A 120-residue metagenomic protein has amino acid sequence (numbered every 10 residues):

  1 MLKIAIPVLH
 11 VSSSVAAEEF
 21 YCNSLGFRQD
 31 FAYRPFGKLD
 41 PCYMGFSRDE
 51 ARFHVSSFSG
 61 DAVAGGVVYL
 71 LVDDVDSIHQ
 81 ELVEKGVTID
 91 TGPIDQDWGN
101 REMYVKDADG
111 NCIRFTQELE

Functional and structural regions predicted by a protein language model:
L2, V8-A51: Core segments of cupin and vicinal oxygen chelate
I4-S12, M44-S47, F58-K85, R101-K106: Vicinal oxygen chelate
A17-C22, L82, D107-G110: Conserved active-site tyrosine of GNAT-family acetyltransferases
D30, D90, I113-R114: Generic structural signal for well-ordered beta-strand positions
R34-G37, F58-G60, I94-D95: Short polar/acidic secondary-structure junctions
F53-S56, Y104, I113-R114: Conserved beta-strand in the GNAT
D61, D97, E118-E120: A short acidic/small-residue loop/turn micro-motif
V72, D109, T116-E120: A beta-strand edge to alpha-helix "cap/lid" segment located at domain peripheries
